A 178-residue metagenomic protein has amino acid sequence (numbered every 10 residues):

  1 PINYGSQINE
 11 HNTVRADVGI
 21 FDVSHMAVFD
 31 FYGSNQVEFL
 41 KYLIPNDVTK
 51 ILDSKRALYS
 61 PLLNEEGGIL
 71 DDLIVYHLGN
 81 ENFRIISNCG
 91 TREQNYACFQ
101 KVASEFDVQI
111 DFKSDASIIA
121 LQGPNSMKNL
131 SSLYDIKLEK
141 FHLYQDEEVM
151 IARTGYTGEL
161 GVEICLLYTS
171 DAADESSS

Functional and structural regions predicted by a protein language model:
P1-S170: Glycine/proline-enriched, intrinsically flexible loops and inter-domain linkers
Y168-S178: Single conserved hydrophobic/aromatic residue that forms the stacking wall/gate of nucleotide- or nucleobase-binding
